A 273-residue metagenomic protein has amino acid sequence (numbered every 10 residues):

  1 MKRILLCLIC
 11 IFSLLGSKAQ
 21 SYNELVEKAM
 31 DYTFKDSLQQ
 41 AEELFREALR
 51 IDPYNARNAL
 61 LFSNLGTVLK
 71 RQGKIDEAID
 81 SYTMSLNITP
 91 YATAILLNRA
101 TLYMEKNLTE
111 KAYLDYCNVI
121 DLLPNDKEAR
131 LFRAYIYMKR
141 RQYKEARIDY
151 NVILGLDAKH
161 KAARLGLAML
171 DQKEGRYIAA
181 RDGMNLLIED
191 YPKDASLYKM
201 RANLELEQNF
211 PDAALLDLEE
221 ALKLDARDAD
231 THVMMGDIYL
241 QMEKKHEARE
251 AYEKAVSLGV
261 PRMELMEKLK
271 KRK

Functional and structural regions predicted by a protein language model:
Y22, V233, D237, Q241-K273: Terminal, low-structured helical/coil segments at or just beyond the last alpha-helical repeat
Y22-N23, A56-L60, T93-A94, K127-E128 (+4 more regions): Helix-start (N-cap) detector for alpha-helical repeat units in TPR-like alpha-solenoids, especially tetratricopeptide
F34-K35, V68-R71, E105-K106, K139-R140 (+3 more regions): Register position in tetratricopeptide repeats
I51-Y54, I88, L122, L156 (+3 more regions): Structural marker of alpha-solenoid helical repeat scaffolds
L60-N64, N98, F132, G166 (+3 more regions): Canonical tetratricopeptide repeat
